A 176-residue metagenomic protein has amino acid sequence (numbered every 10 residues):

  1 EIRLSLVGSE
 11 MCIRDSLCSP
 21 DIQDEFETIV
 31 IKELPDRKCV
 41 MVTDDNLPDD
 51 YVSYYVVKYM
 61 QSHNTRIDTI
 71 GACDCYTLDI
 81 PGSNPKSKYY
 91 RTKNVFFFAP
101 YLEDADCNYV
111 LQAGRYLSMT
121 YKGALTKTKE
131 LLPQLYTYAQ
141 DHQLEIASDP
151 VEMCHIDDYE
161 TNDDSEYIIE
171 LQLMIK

Functional and structural regions predicted by a protein language model:
E1-G8: Positively charged, low-complexity/disordered segments
S9-E10, R14-K176: A solvent-exposed interaction/effector surface
